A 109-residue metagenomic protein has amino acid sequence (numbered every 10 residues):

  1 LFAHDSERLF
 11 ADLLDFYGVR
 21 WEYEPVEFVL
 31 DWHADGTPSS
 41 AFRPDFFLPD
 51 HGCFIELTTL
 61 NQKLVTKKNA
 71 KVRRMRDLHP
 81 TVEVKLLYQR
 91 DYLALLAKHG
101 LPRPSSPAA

Functional and structural regions predicted by a protein language model:
L1-A109: Electrostatic, structured charged patches in enzyme active sites and in nucleic-acid/phosphate-binding
